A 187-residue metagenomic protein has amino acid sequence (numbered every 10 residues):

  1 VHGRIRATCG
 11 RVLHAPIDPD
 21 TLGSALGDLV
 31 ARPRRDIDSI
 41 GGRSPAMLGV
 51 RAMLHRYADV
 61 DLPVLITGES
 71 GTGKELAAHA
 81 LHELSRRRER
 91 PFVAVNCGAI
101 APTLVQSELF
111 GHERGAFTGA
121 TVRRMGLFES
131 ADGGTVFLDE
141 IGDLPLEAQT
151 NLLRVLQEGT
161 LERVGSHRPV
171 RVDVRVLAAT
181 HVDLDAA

Functional and structural regions predicted by a protein language model:
V1-R35: N-terminal accessory segments that target, anchor, or regulate ATP-driven/P-loop NTPase machines and associated
R34-R171, V176-D183, A187: AAA+ ATPase active-site-proximal loops
